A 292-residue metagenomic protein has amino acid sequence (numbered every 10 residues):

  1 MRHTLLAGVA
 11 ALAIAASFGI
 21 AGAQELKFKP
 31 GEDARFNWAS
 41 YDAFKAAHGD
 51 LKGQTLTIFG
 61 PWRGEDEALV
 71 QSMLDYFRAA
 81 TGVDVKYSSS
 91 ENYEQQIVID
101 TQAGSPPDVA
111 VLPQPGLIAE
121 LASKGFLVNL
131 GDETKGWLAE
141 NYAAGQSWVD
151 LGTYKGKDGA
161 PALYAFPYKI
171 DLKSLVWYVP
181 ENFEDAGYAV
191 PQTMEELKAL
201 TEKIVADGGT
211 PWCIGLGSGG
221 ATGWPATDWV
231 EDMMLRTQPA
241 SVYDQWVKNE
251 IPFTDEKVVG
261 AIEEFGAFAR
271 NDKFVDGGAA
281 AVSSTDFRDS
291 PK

Functional and structural regions predicted by a protein language model:
M1-L56, A79, D185: Short, low-complexity disordered leader/linker segments with a strong preference for bacterial N-terminal type II
Q24-D50, L117-S174, P225: Hinge/lid segment of periplasmic solute-binding proteins
E25-K27, S72-W148, E181-Q192: Extracytoplasmic "Venus flytrap"/periplasmic binding protein-like
Y41-A47, R63-G82: Short, polar/charged alpha-helical segment
K52-R63, V83-S88, V109, Y164 (+1 more regions): Short, well-ordered beta-strand elements
S89-Q96, M194-K198, A279-K292: Short helix-initiation/N-cap motifs at beta->coil->alpha
K155-K169, S174, K198-I251: Extracytoplasmic/periplasmic solute-binding protein
T201, V247-S284: Glycine-centered hinge/linker elements that transmit conformational signals in sensory and ligand-binding systems
